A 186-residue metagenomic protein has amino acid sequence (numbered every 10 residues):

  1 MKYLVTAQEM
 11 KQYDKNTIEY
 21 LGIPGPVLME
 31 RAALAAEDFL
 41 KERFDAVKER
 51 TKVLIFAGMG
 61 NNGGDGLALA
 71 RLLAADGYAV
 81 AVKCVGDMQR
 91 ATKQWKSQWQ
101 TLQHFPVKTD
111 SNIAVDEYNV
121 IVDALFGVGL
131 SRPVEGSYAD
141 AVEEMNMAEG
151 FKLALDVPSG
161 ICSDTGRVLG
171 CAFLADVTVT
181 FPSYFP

Functional and structural regions predicted by a protein language model:
M1-E49: Positively charged, low-complexity intrinsically disordered leader regions
M1-V5, A46-P186: Glycine-rich phosphate/dinucleotide-binding loop and adjoining beta-alpha-beta core of small-molecule
